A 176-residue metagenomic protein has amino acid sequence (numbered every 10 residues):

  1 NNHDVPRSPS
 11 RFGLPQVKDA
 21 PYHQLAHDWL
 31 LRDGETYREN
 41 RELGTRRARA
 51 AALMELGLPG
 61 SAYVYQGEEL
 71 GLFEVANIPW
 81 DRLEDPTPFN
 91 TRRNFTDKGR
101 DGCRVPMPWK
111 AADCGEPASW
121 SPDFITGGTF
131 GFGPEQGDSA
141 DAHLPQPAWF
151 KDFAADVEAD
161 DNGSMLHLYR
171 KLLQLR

Functional and structural regions predicted by a protein language model:
N1-R176: Active-site and adjacent substrate-binding regions of carbohydrate-active enzymes
